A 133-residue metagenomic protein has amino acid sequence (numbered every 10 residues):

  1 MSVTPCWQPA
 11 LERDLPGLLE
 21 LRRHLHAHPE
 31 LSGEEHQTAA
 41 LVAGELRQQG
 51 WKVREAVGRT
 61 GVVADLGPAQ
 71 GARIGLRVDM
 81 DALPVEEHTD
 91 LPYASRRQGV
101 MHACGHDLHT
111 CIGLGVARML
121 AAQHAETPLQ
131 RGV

Functional and structural regions predicted by a protein language model:
V3-H102, C111, G115-L129: Acidic/His- and Gly-rich active-site-bordering loop/insert found across diverse amide/peptide-bond hydrolases
G132-V133: Divalent metal-dependent hydrolysis catalytic cores, especially in the metallo-beta-lactamase
